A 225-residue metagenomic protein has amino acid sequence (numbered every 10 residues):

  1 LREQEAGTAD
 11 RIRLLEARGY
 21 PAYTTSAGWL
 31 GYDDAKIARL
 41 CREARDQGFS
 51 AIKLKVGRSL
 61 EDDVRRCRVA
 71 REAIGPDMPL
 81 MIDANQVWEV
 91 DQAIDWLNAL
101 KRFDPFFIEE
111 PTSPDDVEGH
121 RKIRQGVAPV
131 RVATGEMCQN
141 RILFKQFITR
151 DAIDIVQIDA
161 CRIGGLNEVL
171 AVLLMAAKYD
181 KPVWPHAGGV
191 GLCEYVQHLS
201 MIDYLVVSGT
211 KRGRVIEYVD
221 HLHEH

Functional and structural regions predicted by a protein language model:
L1-L80, N85-F103, H225: N-terminal capping/lid subdomain adjacent to the active-site entrance of alpha/beta enzymes
T25, L54, L80-I82, E109-E110 (+2 more regions): General beta-strand structural signal in soluble alpha/beta enzymes
L30-Y32, V56-D63, A84-D91, E109-V117 (+3 more regions): Short, small-residue-enriched loops and turns at beta-alpha junctions that line or gate enzyme active sites
R39, D104-F107, D115-H225: Shared catalytic-loop signature of beta/alpha-barrel
R66-V69, T112, D220: Hydrophobic side chains within alpha-helical segments
